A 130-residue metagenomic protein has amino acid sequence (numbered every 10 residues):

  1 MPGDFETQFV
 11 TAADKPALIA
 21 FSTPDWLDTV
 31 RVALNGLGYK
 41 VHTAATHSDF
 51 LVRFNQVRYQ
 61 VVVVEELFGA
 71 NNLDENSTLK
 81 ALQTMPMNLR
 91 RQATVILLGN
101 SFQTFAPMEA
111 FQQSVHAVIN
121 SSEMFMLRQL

Functional and structural regions predicted by a protein language model:
M1-R31, L130: Non-catalytic signal-transmission and effector/linker regions of two-component phosphorelay proteins
P24-A45: Two-component/phosphorelay signaling modules centered on CheY-like receiver
V32-L34, R53, E109: Alpha-helical interaction/dimerization surfaces of two-component signaling modules
A45-V61: Acidic, metal-coordinating helix/loop segments flanking the phosphotransfer/catalytic sites of two-component signaling
Q60-L89: Conserved phosphotransfer microenvironments
M87-T104: A short, hydrophobic beta-strand element within the central beta-sheet of small alpha/beta folds
G99-A117: Alpha4 helix (beta4-alpha4-beta5 surface) of REC/receiver domains from two-component response regulators
S122-L130: C-terminal output helix
